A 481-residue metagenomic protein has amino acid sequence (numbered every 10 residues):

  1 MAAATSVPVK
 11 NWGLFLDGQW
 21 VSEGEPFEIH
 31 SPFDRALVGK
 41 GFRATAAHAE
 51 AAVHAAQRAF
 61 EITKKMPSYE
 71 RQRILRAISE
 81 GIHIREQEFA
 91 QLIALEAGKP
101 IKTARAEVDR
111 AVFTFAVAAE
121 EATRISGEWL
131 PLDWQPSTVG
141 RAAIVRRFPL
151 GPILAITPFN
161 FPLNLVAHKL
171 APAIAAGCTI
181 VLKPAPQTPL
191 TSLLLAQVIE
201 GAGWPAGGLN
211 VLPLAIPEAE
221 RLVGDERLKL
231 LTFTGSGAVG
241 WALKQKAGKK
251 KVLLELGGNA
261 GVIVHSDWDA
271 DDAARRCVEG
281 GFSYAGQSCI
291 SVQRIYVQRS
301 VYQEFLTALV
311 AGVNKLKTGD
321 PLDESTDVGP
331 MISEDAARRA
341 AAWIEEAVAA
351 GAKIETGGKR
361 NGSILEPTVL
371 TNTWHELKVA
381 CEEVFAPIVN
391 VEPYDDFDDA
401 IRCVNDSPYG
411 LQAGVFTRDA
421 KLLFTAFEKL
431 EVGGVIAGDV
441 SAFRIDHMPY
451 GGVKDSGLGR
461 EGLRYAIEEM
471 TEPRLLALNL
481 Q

Functional and structural regions predicted by a protein language model:
M1-K40, R73, A77, G127-L154 (+5 more regions): Terminal low-complexity tails and localization/encapsulation signals of metabolic enzymes
V9, A238-W374, F397, C403 (+1 more regions): ALDH superfamily catalytic-core signature
P32, A46-A49, S68, I101 (+4 more regions): Residues at or immediately preceding the N-termini of alpha-helices
R35, R71, I93, F115 (+9 more regions): Residue-level signal for inorganic ion chemistry
A36-K40, W204, L228, I263 (+3 more regions): Conserved C-terminal structural/oligomerization subdomain of aldehyde/semialdehyde dehydrogenase
A36-S126: Glycine-rich loop-to-alpha-helix module at the N-terminal edge of alpha/beta enzyme cores
V38-A44, R58-K65, L154-A155, V262-H265 (+4 more regions): Short, well-ordered beta-strand elements within core beta-sheets of diverse protein domains
L130-D272, Y394: Rossmann-like NAD(P) dinucleotide-binding subdomain of oxidoreductase/dehydrogenase enzymes
